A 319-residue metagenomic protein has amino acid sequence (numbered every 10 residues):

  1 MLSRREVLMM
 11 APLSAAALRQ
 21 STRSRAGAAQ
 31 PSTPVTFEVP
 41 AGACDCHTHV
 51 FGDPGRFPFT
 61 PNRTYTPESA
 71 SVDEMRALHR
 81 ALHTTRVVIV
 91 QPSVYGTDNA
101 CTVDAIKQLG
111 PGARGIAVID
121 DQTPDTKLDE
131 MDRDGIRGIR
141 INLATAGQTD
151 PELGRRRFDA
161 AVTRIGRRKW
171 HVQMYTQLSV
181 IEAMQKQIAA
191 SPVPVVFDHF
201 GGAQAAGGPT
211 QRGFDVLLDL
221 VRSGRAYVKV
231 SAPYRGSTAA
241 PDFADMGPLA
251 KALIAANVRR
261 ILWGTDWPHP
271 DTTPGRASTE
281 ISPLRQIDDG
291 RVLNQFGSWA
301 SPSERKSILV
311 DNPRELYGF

Functional and structural regions predicted by a protein language model:
M1-S14: N-terminal secretory signal peptides and thylakoid transit peptides that target proteins across membranes
L8, G27-T97: An N-terminally biased module of ancient metal coordination in phosphate/nucleic-acid-related enzymes
A15-Q30: Bacterial Sec-dependent signal peptides at the C-terminal "C-region" and cleavage site
A26-P34, T210-F319: H/E-rich (His + Asp/Glu) clusters that bind or coordinate divalent metals
C44-T48, V87-V90, G115-A117, I139-I141 (+4 more regions): Hydrophobic faces of well-ordered beta-strands that scaffold small-molecule active sites in alpha/beta enzyme cores
F51-D73, A77-T85, D134-A146, V193 (+3 more regions): Active-site gating loops and adjacent loop-to-helix segments of metal-dependent hydrolytic enzymes
S71-E74, T123-T126, I181-E182, P209-L217: Alpha-helical scaffolding within the catalytic cores of extracellular/periplasmic polymer-degrading hydrolases
V94-S179, K186-A189, R222, Y227-P241: Active-site gating/metal-coordination segments in enzymes
